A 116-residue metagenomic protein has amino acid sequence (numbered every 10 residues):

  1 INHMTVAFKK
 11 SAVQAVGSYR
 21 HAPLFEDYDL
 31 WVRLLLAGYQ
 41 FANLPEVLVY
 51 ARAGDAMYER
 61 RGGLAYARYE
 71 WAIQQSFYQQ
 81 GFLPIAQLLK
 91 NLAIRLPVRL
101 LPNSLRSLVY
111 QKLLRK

Functional and structural regions predicted by a protein language model:
N2-V16: Conserved nucleotide-sugar donor-binding and metal-coordinating catalytic region shared by glycosyltransferases
A12-V13, W31, V49: A generic structural signal for short hydrophobic patches within well-formed alpha-helices
L24-L30: Acidic donor-binding loop at a coil-to-helix junction in glycosyltransferase catalytic cores that engages
L34-L35: Hydrophobic residues within well-ordered alpha-helices
F41-L48: Catalytic beta-strand/loop signature of glycosyltransferases that borders the donor
A51, E59-L83: Catalytic core of nucleotide-sugar-dependent glycosyltransferases
R95-K116: Terminal low-complexity segments of carbohydrate-biosynthetic enzymes
